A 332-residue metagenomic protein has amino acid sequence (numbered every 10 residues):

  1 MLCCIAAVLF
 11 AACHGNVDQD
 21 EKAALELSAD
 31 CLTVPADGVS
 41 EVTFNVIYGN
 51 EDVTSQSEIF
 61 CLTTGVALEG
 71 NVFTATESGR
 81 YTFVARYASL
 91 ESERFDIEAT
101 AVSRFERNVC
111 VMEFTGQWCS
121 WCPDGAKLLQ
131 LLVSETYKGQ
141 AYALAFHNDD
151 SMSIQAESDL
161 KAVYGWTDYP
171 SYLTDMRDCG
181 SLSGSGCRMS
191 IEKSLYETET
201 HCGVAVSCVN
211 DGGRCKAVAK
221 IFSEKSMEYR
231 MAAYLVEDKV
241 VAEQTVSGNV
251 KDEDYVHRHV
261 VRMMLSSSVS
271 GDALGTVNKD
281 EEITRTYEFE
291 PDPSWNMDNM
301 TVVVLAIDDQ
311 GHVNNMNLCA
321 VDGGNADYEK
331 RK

Functional and structural regions predicted by a protein language model:
A7-S40, L90-E106, R331-K332: Bacterial Sec-dependent N-terminal signal peptides
S28-P35, N71, V204-G212: Short beta-strand segments of immunoglobulin-like
G38-D52: Beta-strand-rich structural segments
E51-V66, Y172-T174: Change to "...patches in solvent-exposed regions of secreted, membrane-anchored, or virion-exposed structural
L68-R80, V84-A85: Extracellular/luminal low-complexity segments enriched in Ser/Thr/Pro
A85-Y87, A306: Conserved structural position at the C-terminal beta-strand of extracellular beta-sandwich adhesion modules
S103-G139: Local sequence-structure signature of Cys/Sec-based thiol-disulfide redox active-site neighborhoods
Y142-K332: Short, conserved sequence motifs used for protein processing/export or organelle targeting and for catalysis
